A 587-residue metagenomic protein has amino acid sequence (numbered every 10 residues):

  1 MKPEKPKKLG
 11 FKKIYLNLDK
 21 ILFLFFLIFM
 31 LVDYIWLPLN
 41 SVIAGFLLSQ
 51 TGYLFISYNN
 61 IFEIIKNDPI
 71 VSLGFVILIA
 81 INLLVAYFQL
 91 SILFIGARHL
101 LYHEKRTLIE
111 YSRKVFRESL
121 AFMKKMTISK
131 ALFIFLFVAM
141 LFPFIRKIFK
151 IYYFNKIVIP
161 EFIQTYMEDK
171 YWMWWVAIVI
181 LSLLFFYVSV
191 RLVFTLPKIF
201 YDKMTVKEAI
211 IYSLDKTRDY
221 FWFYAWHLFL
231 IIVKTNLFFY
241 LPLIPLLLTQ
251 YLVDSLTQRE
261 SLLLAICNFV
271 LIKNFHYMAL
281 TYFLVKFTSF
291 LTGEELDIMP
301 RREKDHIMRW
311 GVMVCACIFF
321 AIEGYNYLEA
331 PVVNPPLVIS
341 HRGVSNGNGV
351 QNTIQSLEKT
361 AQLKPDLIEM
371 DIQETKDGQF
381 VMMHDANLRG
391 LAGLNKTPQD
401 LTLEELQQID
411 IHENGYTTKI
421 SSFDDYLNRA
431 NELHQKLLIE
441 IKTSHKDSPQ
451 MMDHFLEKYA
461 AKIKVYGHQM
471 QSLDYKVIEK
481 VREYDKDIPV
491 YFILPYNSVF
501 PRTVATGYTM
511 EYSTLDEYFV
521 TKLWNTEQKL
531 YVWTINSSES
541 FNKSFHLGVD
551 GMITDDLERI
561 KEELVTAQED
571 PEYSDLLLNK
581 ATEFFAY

Functional and structural regions predicted by a protein language model:
M1-V338: Hydrophobic alpha-helical membrane segments
G293-Y587: Phosphate-group recognition and catalysis centered on beta-loop-alpha active-site segments
